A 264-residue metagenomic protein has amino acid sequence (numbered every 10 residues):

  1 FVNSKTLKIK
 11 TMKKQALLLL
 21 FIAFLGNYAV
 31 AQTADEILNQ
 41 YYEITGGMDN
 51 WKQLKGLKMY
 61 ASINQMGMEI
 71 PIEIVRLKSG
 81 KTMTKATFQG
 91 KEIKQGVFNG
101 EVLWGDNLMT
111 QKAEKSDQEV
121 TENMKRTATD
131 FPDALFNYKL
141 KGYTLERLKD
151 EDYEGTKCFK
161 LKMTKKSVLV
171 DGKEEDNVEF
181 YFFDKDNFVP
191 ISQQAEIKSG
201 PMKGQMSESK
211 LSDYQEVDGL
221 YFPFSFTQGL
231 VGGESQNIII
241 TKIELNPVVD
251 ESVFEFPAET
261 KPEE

Functional and structural regions predicted by a protein language model:
F1-A34: Bacterial Sec-dependent N-terminal signal peptides
S4, I74-K81, N99-E101, E119-T121 (+2 more regions): A short, sequence-level motif marking secondary-structure junctions
L17, I72, Q95, E114-K115 (+4 more regions): Short capping micro-motif at the N-terminus of alpha-helices
A29, L57, T82, Y143 (+3 more regions): A broad, low-specificity signal marking well-ordered, structured residues that form hydrophobic/aromatic
Q32-N39, E43, N50, W104-K173 (+2 more regions): Flexible, processing/modification-adjacent segments and terminal tails in exported/periplasmic/extracellular proteins
D35-Q111, G142-K149: N-terminal mature ectodomain segment of secretory-pathway/periplasmic proteins
S79-K85, W104-D106, K125-R126, E216-G219 (+1 more regions): Short, surface-exposed linear segments at secondary-structure transitions and domain or protein termini
Q89, E154-E255: Gly/Pro-enriched, hydrophobic low-complexity segments that function as extracytoplasmic propeptides/linkers
